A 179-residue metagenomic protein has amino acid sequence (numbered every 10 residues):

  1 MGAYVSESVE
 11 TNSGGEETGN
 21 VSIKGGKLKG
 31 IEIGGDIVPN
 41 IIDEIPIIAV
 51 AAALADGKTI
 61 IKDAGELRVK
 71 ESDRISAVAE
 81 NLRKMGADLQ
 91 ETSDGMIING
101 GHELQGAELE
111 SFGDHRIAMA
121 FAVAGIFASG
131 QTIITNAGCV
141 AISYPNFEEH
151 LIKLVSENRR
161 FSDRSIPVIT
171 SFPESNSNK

Functional and structural regions predicted by a protein language model:
M1, G26, V38-I60, R74-Q90 (+4 more regions): Proline/glycine-anchored alpha-helix kink/cap motifs
M1-V38, M85-G113, L154-K179: Self-splicing inteins and homing endonuclease
G35, D63-G65, N136: Short glycine-centered, acidic/aromatic-flanked micro-motifs in structured strand/loop junctions that mark active-site
A64-S72: Active-site beta-alpha connecting loops in nucleotide-dependent enzymes
A141-I142: Mixed-charge, glycine-accented linear interaction segment located at domain edges/termini
